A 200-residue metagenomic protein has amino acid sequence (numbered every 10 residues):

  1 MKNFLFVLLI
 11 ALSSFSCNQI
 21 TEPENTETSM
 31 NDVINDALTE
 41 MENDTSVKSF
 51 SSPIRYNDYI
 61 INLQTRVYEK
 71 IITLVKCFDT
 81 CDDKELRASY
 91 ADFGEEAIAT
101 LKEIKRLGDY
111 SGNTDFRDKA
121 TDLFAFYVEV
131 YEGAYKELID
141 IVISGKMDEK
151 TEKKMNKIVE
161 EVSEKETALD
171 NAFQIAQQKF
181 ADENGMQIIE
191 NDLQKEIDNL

Functional and structural regions predicted by a protein language model:
M1-F4: Positively charged n-region of N-terminal signal peptides that target proteins for export
S13-S16: C-terminal motif of bacterial Sec signal peptides marking the signal peptidase cleavage site
I20-A91, N191-L200: Immediate post-signal-peptide N-terminus of mature secreted/exported proteins
E42-V47, T73-C77, A99-G112, K146-M155: Short, charged/polar, low-complexity loop and linker segments that flank or interrupt alpha-helical bundles
L86-G94, R117-D122, E149-E161: Short, charged, amphipathic alpha-helical segments
T100-D122, I139-V142, Q177, N184: Short, solvent-exposed, charged loop/turn and helix-capping segments that join or cap alpha-helices on peripheral
K119-F126, V130-K136: Long, charged all-alpha helical bundle/coiled-coil segments in cytosolic proteins
G133-L200: A charged, solvent-exposed segment within the mature domains of Sec-exported extracytoplasmic proteins
